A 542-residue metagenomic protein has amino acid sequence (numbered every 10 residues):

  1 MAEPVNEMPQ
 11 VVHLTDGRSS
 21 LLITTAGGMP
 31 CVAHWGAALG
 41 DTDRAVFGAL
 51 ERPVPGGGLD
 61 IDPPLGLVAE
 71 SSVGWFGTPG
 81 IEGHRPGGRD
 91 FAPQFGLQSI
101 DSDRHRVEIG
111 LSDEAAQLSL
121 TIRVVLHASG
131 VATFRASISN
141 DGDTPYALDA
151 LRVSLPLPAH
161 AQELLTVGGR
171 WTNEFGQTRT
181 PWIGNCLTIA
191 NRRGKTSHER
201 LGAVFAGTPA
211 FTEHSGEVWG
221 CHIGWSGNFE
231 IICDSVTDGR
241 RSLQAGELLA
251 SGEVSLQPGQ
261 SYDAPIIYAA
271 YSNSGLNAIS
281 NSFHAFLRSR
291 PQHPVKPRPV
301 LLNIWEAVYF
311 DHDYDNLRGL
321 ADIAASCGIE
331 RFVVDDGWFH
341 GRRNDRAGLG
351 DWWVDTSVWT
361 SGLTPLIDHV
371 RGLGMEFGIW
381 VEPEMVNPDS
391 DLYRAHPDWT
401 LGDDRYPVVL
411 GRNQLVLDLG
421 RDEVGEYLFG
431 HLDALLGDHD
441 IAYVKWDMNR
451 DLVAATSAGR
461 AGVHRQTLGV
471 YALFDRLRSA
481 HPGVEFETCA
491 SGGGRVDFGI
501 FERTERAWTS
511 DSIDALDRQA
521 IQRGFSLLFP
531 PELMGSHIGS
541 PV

Functional and structural regions predicted by a protein language model:
P4-V5, P9-L22, P30-D234, A250: Polysaccharide-binding surfaces and accessory modules of carbohydrate-active proteins
H13, S255, D263, L301 (+4 more regions): Structured core elements
R18, V124, A136-I138, L148 (+6 more regions): Active-site and adjacent substrate-binding regions of carbohydrate-active enzymes
G58-Q94, A206-I232, A270-Q292, I329-D336 (+3 more regions): Glycine-rich, aromatic-flanked loop segments that form ligand/cofactor-binding clefts across common enzyme folds
G239-L248: Short, structured beta-strand/loop micro-motifs enriched in basic residues and often containing a Trp
V254-S272: Short Pro-Gly-centered flexible turn/kink motifs
V295-G430, Y443: Aromatic-lined carbohydrate-binding/catalytic grooves of carbohydrate-active enzymes
G372, N387-E426, T467-V542: Glycan-recognition surfaces
